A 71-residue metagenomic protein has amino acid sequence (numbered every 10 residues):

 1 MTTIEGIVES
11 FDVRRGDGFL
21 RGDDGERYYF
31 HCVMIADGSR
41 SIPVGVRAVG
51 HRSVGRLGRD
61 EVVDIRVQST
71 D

Functional and structural regions predicted by a protein language model:
M1-R14: Structural detector for short beta-strands of small beta-barrel domains
T2, D24-E26: Short acidic/polar mixed-charge low-complexity motifs
R14-L20: Short aromatic-glycine-enriched beta-strand elements
E26-R40: Beta-strand/loop nucleic-acid-binding surfaces
A36-G50: Short nucleic-acid-contacting surface segments enriched for D/E, G, S/T with interspersed K/R
S53-D71: OB-fold/S1-family single-stranded nucleic acid-binding modules
